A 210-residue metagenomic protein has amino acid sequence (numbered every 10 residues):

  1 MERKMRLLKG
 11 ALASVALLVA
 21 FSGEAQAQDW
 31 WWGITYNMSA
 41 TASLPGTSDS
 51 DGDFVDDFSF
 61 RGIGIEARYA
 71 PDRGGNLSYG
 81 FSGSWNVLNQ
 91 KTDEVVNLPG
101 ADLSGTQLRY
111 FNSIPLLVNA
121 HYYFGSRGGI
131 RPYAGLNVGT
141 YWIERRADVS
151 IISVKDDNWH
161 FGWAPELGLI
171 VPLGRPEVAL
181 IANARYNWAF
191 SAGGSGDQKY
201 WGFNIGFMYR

Functional and structural regions predicted by a protein language model:
M1-W31: Cleavable N-terminal export/targeting peptides
G23-G75, G193, Y200-G202, M208-R210: Short glycine/proline- and aromatic-enriched beta-strand/turn motifs that initiate or cap beta-hairpins
Q28, D57-I63, Y110-L116, I130 (+2 more regions): Residues that define the transmembrane beta-barrel architecture of outer-membrane proteins
W31-T35, S78-S82, R131-G135, A179-N183 (+1 more regions): Residue-level detector of the transmembrane beta-barrel scaffold of outer-membrane proteins
S43-S48, D53-F54, L88-T92, G168-R210: Predominantly the C-terminal beta-signal and adjacent terminal strand-loop region of outer-membrane beta-barrel
G46-V55, A101-L108, D148-D156, A189-G194: Extracellular loop and loop/strand-boundary signature of outer-membrane beta-barrel proteins
E66-D148, V171-P176, W188, R210: Gram-negative (and chloroplast) outer-membrane scaffold detector with strong preference for beta-barrel transmembrane
I152-V178: Short, positively charged, low-complexity/disordered linker segments
